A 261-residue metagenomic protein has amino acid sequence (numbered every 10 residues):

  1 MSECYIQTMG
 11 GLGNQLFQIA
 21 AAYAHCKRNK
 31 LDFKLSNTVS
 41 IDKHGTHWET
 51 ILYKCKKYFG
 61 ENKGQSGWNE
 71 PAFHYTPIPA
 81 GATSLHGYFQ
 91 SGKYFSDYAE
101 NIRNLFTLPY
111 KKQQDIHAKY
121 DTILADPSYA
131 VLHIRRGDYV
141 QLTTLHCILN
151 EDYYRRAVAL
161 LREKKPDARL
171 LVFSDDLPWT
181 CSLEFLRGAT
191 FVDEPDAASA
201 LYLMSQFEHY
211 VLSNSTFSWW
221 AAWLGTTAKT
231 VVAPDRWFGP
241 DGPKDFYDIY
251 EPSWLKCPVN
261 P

Functional and structural regions predicted by a protein language model:
M1-Y5: Extreme N-terminal starter segment of soluble prokaryotic enzymes
Q7-F17: A short, glycine/small-residue-rich beta-strand->loop->alpha-helix junction that serves as a flexible
G11-G13, T38-D42, Q90-G92, R135-Y139 (+5 more regions): Short, solvent-exposed loop/turn segments at secondary-structure junctions
Q18-H25: Short amphipathic alpha-helix
T38-K165, C257: Secretory-pathway luminal glycosyltransferase catalytic domains
K112-Q114, P240-P261: Leloir-type glycosyltransferase catalytic cores
L160-A233, G239-F246: Donor-binding and catalytic core of enzymes assembling or modifying cell-surface/extracellular glycoconjugates
